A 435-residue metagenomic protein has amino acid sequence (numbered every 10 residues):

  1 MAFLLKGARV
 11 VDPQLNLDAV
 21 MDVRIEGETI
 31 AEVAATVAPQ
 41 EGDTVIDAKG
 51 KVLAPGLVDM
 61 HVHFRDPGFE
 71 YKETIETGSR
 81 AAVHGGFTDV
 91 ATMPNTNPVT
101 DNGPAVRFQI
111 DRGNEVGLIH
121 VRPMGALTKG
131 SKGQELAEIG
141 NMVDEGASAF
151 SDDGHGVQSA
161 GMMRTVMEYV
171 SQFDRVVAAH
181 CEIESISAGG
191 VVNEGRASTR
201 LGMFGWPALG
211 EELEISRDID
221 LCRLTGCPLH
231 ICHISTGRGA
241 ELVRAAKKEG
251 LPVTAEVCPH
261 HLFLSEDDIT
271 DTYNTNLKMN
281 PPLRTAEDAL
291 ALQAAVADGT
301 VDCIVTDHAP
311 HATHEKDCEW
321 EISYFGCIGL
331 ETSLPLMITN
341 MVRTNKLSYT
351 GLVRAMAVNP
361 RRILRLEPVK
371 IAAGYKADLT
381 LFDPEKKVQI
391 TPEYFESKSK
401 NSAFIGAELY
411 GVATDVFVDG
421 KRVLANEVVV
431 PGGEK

Functional and structural regions predicted by a protein language model:
M1-L4, R9-G56: Histidine-rich, glycine-flanked metal-binding segment
A8, E28, G50, H61 (+15 more regions): Divalent metal-coordination and catalytic microenvironments
A48-G113: Metal-associated gating/positioning segment near the N- to mid-region
M60-E73, T96, R122-E135, F204-A208: Active-site mouth loops of central-metabolism enzymes
G103-H120, E168-A179, T332, L336: Alpha-helix-loop-beta-strand connector modules within alpha/beta enzyme cores
Q134-I304: Histidine/acidic residue-rich metal-binding segments in metalloenzymes
R200-P228, A294-D298, D302-I304, A309-P384: His/Asp/Glu-enriched, well-ordered alpha-helical/loop segment that forms or immediately abuts the divalent-metal
E319-I322, K376-K435: C-terminal cap of metal-dependent C-N hydrolases
